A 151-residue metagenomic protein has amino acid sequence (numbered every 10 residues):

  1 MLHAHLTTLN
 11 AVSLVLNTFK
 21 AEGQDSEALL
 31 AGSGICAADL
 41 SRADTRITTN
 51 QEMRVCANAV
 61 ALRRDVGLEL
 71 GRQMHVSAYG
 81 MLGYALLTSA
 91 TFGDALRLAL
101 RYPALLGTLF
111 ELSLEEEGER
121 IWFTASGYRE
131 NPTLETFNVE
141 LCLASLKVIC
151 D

Functional and structural regions predicted by a protein language model:
M1-T124, S145: N-terminal low-complexity or simple alpha-helical regulatory segments that function as activation/interaction modules
R120-D151: Conserved helix-adjacent loop modules within structured domains
